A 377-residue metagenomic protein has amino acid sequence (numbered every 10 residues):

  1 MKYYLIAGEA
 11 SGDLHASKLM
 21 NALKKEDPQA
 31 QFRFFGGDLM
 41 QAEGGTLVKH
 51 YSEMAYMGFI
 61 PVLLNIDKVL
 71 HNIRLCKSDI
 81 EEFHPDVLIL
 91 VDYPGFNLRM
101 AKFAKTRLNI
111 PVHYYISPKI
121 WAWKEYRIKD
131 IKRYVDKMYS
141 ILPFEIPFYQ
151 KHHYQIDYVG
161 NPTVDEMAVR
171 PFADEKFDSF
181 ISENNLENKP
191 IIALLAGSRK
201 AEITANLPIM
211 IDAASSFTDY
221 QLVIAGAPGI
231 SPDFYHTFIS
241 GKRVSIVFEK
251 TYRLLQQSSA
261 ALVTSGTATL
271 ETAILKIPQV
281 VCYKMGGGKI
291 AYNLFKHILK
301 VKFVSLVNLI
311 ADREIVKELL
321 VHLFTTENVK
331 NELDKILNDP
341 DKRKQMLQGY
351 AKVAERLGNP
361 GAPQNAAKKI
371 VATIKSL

Functional and structural regions predicted by a protein language model:
M1-L377: Nucleotide-activated sugar donor-binding and catalytic core shared by glycosyltransferases and related lipid-linked
